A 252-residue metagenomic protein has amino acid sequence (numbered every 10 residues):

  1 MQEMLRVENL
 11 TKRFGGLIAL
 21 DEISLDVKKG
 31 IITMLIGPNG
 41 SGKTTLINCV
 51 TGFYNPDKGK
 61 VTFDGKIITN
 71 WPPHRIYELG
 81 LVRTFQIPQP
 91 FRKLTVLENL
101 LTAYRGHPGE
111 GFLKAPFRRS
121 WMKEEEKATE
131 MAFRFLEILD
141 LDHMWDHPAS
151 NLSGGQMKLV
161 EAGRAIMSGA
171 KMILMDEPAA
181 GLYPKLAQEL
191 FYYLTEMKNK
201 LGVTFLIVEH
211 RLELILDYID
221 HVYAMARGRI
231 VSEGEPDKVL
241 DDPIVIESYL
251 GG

Functional and structural regions predicted by a protein language model:
Q2-G252: Glycine-rich phosphate-binding loops of nucleotide-dependent enzymes
